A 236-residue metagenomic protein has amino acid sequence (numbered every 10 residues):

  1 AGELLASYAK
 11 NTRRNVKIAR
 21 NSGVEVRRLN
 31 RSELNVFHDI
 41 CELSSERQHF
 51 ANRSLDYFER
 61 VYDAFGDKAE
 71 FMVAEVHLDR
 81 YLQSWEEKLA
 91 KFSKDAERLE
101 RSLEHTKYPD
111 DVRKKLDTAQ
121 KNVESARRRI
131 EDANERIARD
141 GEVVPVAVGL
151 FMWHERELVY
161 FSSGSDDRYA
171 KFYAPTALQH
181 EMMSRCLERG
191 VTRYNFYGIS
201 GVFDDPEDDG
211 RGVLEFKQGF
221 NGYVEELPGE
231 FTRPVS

Functional and structural regions predicted by a protein language model:
A1-G2, T192-S236: Active-site/acyl-donor-binding loops of N-acyltransferases
A1-K171, R185: A conserved beta-strand-loop-helix scaffold within acyl/acetyltransferase catalytic domains
Y173-T176: Glycine-rich acyl-CoA binding loop
Q179-R193: Conserved acyl-CoA
